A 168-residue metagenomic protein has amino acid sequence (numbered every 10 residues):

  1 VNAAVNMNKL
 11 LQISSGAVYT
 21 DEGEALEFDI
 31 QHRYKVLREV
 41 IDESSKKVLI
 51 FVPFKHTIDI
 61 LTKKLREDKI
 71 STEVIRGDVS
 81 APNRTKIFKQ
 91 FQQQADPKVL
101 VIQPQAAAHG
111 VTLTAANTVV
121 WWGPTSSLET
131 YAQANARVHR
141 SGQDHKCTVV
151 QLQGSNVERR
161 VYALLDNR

Functional and structural regions predicted by a protein language model:
V1-V111: Conserved Helicase C-terminal RecA-like lobe
S15, T20, L113-A115, R159 (+1 more regions): Generic structural "secondary-structure junction" signal
L61-K63, V111-A115, A132-Q133, A163: Short amphipathic alpha-helical segments
L100, V119-V120, V138: Short, well-ordered beta-strand core segments
A107, T125-S126: Flexible glycine-rich beta->alpha loop in the catalytic core of nucleotide-sugar glycosyltransferases
V111-P124, C147-Q151: A short beta-strand element within the Helicase C-terminal
S126-R168: A conserved SF2-helicase RecA2
